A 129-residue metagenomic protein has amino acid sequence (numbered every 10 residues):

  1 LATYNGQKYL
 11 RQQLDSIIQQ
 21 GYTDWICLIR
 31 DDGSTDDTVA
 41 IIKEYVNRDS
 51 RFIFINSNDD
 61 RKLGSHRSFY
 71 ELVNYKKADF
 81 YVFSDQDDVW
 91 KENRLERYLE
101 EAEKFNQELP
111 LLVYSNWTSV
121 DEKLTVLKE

Functional and structural regions predicted by a protein language model:
L1-E129: Nucleotide-sugar donor-binding/catalytic module of glycosyltransferases that assemble extracellular/cell-envelope
